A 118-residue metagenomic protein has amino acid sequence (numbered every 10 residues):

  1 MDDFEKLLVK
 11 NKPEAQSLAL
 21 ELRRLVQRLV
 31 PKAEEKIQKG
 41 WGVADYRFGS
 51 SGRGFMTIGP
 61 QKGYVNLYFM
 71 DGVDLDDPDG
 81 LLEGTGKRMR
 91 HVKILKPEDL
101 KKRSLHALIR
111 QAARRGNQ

Functional and structural regions predicted by a protein language model:
M1-Q118: Charge-dense, helix-prone N-terminal extensions
